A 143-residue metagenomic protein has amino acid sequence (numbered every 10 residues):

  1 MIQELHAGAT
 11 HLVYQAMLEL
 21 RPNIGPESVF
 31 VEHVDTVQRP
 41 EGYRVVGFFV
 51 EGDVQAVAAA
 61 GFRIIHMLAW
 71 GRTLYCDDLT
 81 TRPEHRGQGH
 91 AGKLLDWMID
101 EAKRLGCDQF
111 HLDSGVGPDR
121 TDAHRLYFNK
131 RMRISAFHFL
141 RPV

Functional and structural regions predicted by a protein language model:
M1-V13: A short beta-loop-alpha structural element at the N-terminal edge of CoA-dependent acyl/N-acetyltransferase catalytic
Y14-E27: Helix-loop element at the rim of GNAT/NAT acetyltransferase active sites that forms part of the acceptor-substrate
D35-F48, Y75, R133: A short helix-loop-beta-strand connector motif used in the catalytic cores of GNAT acetyltransferases and, in some
R44-A58: Conserved beta-hairpin
A60-W70: A conserved beta-strand-loop-helix scaffold within acyl/acetyltransferase catalytic domains
H66, L79-R86: A short, internal acetyl-CoA/4′-phosphopantetheine-binding micro-motif in the GNAT/acyltransferase core
H85, G89-W97: Conserved acetyl-CoA pyrophosphate-binding loop and the N-cap/start of the following alpha-helix in GNAT-like
G92, R104, V116-F137, R141: Conserved active-site alpha-helix within GNAT-family acetyltransferase domains
